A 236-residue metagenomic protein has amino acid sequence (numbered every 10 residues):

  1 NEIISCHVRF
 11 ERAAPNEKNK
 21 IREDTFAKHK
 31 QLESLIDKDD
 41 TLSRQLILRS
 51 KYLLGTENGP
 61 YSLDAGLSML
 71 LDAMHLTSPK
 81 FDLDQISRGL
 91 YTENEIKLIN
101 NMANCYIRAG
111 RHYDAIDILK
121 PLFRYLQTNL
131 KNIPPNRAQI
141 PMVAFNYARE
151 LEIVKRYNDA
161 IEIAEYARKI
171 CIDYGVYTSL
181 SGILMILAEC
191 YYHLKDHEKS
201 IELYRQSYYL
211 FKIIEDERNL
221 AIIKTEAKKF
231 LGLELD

Functional and structural regions predicted by a protein language model:
C6, L46-K51, I99, A144 (+2 more regions): TPR repeat positional signature
R12-L32, G59-F81, H112-Y125, R156-E165 (+1 more regions): Helix-turn-helix repeat elements of alpha-solenoid scaffolds
H29-R44, M74-E93, L126-R137, I172-Y177: Flexible helix-coil transition and linker loops at the boundaries of alpha-helical arrays
R44-L46, L90, K97, P135-M142 (+2 more regions): Residue register of alpha-helical TPR repeats
R49-K51, M102, I140, Y147 (+4 more regions): Structural register within alpha-helical repeat arrays
N58-P60, A109, V154, Y174 (+4 more regions): Structural motif corresponding to the intra-repeat A-B loop/turn of tetratricopeptide repeats
Y192, E198-D236: C-terminal non-catalytic interaction modules
